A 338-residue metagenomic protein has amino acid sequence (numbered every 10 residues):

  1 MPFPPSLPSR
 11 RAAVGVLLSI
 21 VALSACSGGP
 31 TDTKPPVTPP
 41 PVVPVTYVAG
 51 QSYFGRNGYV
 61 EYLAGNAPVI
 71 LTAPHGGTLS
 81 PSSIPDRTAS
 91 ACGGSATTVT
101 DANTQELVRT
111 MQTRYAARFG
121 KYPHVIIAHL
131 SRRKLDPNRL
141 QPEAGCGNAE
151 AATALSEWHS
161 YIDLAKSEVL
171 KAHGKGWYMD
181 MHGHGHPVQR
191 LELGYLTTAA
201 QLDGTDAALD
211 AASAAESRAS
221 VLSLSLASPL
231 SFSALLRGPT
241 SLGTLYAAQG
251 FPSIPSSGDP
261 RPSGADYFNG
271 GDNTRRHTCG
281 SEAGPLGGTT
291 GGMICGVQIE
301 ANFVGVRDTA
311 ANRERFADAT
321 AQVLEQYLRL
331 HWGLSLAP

Functional and structural regions predicted by a protein language model:
P2-V14: Bacterial N-terminal signal peptides that target proteins for export
V14-G15, G280: General helical structural elements
A22-A25: C-terminal motif of bacterial Sec signal peptides marking the signal peptidase cleavage site
S27-P30: Bacterial signal peptide processing site
P35-A337: N-terminal catalytic or cofactor-binding beta/alpha core of small enzyme domains
